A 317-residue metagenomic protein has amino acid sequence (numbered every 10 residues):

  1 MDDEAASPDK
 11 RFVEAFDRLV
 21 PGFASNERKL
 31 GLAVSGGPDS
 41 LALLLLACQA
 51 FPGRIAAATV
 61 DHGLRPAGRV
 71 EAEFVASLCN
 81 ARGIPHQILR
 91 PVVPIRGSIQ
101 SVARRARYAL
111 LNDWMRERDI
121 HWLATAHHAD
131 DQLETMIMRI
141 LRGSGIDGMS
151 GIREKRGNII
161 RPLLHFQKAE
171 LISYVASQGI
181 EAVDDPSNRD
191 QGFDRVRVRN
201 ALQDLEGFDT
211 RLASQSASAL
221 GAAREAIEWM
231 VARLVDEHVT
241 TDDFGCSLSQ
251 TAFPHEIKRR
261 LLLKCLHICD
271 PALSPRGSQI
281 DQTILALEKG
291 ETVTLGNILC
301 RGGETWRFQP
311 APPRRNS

Functional and structural regions predicted by a protein language model:
D2-A201: Core alpha/beta nucleotide-donor-binding catalytic domains of modification enzymes
D2-P38, R54-A58, H62, P91-V93 (+3 more regions): AMP-forming adenylation/ATP pyrophosphatase catalytic core
Q132, L212, I257-L261: Residue-level detector of well-ordered alpha-helical segments, enriched for hydrophobic/aromatic packing positions
R139, G143, D204-F208, A219 (+1 more regions): Phosphate/oxyanion-binding loops and surfaces in catalytic or ligand/nucleic-acid-binding neighborhoods
Q167, E206, A252-H255: Residues that cap or delimit alpha-helices
R199-A213: Conserved anion/nucleotide-ligand pocket segment
